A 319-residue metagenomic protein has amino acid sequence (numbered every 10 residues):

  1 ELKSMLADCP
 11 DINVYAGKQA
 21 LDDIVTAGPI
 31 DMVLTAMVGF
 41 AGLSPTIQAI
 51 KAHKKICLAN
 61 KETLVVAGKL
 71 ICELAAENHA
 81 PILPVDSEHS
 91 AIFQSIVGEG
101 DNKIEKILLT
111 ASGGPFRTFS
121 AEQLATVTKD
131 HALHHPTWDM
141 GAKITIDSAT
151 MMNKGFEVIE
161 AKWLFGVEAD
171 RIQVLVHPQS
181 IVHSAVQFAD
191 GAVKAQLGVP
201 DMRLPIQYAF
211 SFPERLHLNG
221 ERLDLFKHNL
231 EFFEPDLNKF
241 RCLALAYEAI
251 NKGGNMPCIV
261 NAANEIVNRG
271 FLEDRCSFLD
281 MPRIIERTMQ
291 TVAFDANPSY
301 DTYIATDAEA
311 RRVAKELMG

Functional and structural regions predicted by a protein language model:
E1-G319: Catalytic, metal-anchored helix/loop core of enzyme active sites in primary metabolism
